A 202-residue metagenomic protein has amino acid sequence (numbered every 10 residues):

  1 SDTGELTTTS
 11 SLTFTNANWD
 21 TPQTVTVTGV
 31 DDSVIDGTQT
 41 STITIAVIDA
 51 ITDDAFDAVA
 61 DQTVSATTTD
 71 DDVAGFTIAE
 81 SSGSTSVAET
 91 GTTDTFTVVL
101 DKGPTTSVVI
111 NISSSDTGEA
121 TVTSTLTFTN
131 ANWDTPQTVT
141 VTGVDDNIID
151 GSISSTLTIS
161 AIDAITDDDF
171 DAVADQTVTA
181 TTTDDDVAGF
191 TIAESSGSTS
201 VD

Functional and structural regions predicted by a protein language model:
S1-D202: Short boundary segments that mark the start of a structured unit
